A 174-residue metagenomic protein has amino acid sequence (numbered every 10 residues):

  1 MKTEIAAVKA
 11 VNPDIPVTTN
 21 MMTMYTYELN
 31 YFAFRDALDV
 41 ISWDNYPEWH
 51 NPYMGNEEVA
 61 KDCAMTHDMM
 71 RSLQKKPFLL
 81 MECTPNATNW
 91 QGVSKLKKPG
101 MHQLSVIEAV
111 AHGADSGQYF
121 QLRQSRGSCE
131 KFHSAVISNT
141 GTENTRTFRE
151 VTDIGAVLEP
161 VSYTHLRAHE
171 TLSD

Functional and structural regions predicted by a protein language model:
M1-F32, D36: N-terminal catalytic cores of secreted or lumenal carbohydrate-active enzymes
K2, A10, D14-P16, D39 (+1 more regions): Carbohydrate-binding surfaces of carbohydrate-active enzymes
